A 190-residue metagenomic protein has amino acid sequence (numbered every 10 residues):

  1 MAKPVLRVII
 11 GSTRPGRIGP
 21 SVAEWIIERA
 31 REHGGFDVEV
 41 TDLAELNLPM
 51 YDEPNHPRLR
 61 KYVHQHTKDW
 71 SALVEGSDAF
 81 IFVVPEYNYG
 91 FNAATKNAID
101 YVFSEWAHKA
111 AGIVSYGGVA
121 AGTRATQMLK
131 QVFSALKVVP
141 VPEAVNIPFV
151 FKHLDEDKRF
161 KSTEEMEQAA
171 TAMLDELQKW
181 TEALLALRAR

Functional and structural regions predicted by a protein language model:
M1-V84, Y89-N97, E156, F160-R190: N-terminal beta1-alpha1-beta2 submodule of the flavodoxin-like/Rossmannoid cofactor-binding fold
W25-H33, Y101, E105, V132-A135: Alpha-helical structural signal in soluble globular domains
E39-M50, S104, L136-D157: Mobile beta-alpha loop/short-helix "lid" or hinge segments that flank ligand
N55-H56, F103, S134-K137, E182: A generic structural signal for secondary-structure junctions that act as hinges or helix/strand caps at the edges
V84-N88, V102-F103, S115-G118: Generic secondary-structure microfeatures
N92-H108: Rossmann-fold NAD(P) dinucleotide-binding segment
A107-V150, E164-Q168: Short, glycine-/small-residue-rich phosphate/pyrophosphate-handling segment
